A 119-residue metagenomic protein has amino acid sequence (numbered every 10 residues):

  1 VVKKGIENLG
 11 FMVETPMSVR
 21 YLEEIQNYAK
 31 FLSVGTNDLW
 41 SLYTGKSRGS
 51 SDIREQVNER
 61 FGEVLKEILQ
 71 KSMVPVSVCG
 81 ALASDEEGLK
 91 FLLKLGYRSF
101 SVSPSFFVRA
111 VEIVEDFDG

Functional and structural regions predicted by a protein language model:
V1-G119: Conserved alpha/beta-domain cores
